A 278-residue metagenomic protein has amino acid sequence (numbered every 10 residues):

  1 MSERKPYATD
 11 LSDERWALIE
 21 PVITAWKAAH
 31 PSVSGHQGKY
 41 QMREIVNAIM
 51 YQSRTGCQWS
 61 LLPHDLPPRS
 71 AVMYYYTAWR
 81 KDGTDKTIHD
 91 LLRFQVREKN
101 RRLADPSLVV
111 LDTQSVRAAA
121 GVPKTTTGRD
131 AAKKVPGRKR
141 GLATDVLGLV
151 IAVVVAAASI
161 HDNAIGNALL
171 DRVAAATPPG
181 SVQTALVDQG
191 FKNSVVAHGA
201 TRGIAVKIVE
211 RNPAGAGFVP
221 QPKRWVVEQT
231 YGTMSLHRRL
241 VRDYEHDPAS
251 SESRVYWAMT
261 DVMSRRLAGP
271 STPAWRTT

Functional and structural regions predicted by a protein language model:
M1-T278: Short alpha-helical elements
